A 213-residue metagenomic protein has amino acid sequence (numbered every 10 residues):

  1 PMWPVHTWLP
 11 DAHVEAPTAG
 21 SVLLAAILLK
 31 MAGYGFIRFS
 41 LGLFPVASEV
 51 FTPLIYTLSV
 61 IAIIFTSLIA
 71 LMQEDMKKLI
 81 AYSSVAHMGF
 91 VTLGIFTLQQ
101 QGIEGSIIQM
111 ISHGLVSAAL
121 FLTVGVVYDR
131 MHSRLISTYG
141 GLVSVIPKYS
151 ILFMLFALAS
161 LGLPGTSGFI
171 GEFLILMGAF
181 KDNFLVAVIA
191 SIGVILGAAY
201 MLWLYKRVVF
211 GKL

Functional and structural regions predicted by a protein language model:
P1-V209: Hydrophobic transmembrane alpha-helices and their helix-loop junctions in integral membrane proteins
G211-L213: A glycine-biased, small/acidic residue-tolerant capping/turn segment at secondary-structure junctions
